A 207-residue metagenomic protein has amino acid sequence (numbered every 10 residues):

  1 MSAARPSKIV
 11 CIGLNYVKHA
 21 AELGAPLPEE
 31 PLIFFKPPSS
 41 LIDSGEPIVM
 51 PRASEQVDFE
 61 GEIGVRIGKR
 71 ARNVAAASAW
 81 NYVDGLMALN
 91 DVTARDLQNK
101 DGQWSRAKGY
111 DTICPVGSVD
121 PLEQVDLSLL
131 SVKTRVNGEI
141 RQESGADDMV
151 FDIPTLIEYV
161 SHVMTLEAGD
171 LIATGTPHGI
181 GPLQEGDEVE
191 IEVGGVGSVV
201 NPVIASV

Functional and structural regions predicted by a protein language model:
M1-E62: Extended, compositionally biased flexible segments
S2-A4, H19, A25-L27, R95-V207: Catalytic-pocket segment enriched in acidic/His residues
K18-A20, L41-D43, N73-A75, A94-Q98: Short, well-ordered, mixed-charge alpha-helical segments that flank or form enzyme active sites
F34, G64-K69, E158: Short, conserved beta-strand element in jelly-roll/cupin
E62-R66, M87, K133: Residues embedded in well-ordered beta-strands
G68-R72, V125: Short, conserved beta-turn/loop elements at beta-strand boundaries and strand-helix junctions
R72-L86: N-terminal accessory regions of nucleic-acid-interacting proteins
